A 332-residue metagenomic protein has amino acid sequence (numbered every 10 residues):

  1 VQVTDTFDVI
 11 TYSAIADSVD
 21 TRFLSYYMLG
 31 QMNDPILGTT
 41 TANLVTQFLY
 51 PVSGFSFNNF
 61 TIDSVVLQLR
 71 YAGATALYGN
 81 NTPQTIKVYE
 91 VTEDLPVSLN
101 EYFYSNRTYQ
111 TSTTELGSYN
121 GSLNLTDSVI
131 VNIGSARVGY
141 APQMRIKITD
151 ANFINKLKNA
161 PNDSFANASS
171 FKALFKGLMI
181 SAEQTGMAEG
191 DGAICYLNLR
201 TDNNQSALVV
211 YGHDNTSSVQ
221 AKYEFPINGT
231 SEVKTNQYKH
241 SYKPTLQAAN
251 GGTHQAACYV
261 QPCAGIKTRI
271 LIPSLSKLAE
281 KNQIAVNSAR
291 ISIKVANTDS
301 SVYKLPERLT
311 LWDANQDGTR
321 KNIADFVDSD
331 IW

Functional and structural regions predicted by a protein language model:
V1-W332: Secreted, disulfide-rich extracellular signaling modules
